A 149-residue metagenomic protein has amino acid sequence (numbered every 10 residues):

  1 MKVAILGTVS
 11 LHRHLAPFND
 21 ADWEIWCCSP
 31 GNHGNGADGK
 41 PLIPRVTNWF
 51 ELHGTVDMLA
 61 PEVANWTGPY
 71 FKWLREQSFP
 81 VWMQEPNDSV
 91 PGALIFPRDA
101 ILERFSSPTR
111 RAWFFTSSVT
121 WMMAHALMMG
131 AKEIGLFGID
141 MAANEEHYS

Functional and structural regions predicted by a protein language model:
M1-S149: Metal-ion/cofactor- or nucleotide/acyl-coenzyme-handling active-site neighborhoods
